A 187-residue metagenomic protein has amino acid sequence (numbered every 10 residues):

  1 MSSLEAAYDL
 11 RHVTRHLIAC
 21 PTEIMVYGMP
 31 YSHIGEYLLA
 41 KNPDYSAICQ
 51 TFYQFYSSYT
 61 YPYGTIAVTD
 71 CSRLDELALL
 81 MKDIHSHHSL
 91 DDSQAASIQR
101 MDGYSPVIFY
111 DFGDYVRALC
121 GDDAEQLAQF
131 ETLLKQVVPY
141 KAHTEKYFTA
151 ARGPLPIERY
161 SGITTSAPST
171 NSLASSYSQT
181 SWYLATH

Functional and structural regions predicted by a protein language model:
M1-H187: Terminal, contiguous helix-loop blocks that mediate binding/assembly
